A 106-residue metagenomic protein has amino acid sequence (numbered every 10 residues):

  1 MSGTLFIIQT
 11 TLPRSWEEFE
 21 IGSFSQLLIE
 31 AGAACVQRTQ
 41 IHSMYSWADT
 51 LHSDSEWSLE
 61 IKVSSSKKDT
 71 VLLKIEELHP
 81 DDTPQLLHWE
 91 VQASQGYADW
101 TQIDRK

Functional and structural regions predicted by a protein language model:
M1-K106: Positively charged, small/polar-rich N-terminal and surface patches that mediate targeting and assembly and bind
